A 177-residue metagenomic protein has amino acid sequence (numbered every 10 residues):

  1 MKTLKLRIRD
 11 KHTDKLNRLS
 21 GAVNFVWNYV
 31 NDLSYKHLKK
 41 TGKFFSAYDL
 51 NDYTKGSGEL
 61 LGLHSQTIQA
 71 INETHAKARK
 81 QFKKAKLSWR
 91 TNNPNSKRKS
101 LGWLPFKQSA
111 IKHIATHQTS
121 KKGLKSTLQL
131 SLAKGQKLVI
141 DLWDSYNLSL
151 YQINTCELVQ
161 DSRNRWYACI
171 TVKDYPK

Functional and structural regions predicted by a protein language model:
M1-K177: Nucleic-acid substrate recognition interfaces
